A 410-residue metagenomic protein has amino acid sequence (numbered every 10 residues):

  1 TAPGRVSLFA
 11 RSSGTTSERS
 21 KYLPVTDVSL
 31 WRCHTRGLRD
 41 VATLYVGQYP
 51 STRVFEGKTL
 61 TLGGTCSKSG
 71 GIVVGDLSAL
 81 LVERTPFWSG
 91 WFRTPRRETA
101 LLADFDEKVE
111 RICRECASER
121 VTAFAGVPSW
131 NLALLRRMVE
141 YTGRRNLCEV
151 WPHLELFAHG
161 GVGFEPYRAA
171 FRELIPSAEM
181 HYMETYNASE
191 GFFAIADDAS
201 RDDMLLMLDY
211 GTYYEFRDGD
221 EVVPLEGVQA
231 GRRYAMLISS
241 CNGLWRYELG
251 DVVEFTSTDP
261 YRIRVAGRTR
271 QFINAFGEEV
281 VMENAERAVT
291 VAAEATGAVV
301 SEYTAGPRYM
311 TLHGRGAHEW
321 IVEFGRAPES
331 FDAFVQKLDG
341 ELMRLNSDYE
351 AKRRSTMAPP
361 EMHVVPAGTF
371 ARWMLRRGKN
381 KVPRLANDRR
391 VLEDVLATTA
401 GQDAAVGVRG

Functional and structural regions predicted by a protein language model:
T1-R11: Conserved pre-ATP/AMP-binding loop-to-beta segment of ANL
A2-G4, R53-G57, R354: Short coil/turn segments at secondary-structure boundaries
F9-L23: Conserved adenylation A10 loop of the ANL superfamily
R19, F55-G57, H153-L154, M180: Short coil/turn connectors at secondary-structure junctions
L23-P24, R136: Short, solvent-exposed loop/turn and secondary-structure capping segments
V25-Q48: Conserved structural elements of the adenylate-forming
V41-S89, T99: Conserved AMP-binding loop of ANL adenylate-forming enzymes
L77-G410: Active-site glycine/GP-rich loop and adjacent strand/helix microenvironment that borders small-molecule binding pockets
